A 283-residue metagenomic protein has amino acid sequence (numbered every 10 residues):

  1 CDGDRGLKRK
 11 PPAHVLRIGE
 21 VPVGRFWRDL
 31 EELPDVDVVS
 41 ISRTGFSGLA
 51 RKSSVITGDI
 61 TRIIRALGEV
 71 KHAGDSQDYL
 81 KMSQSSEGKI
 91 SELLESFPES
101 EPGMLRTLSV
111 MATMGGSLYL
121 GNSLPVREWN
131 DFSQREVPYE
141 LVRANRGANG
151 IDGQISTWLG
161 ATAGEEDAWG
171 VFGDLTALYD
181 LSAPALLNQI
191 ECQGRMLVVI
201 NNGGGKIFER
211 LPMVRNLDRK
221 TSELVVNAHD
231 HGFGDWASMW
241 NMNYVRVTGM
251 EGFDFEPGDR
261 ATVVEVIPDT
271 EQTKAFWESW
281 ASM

Functional and structural regions predicted by a protein language model:
C1-Q84, L187, L211-P212: Glycine-rich, acidic loop regions that bind phosphate or pyrophosphate groups
K10, V21, S54-R62, E99-G103 (+5 more regions): Conserved active-site and cofactor/substrate-binding residues in soluble primary-metabolism enzymes
H14, S117, D167-W169: Structural motif
L16-V21, I41-T44, L120-L124, G173 (+1 more regions): Structural motif
V23-R25, R127, E271-T273: Short glycine-rich, flexible loops that bind phosphorylated cofactors or substrates
F26-L30, T107-L108, D131-F132, A183-L187: A short acidic, amphipathic alpha-helical/loop segment
K81-E165: Active-site diphosphate/adenylate-binding microenvironment
Q134-M283: Thiamine diphosphate
